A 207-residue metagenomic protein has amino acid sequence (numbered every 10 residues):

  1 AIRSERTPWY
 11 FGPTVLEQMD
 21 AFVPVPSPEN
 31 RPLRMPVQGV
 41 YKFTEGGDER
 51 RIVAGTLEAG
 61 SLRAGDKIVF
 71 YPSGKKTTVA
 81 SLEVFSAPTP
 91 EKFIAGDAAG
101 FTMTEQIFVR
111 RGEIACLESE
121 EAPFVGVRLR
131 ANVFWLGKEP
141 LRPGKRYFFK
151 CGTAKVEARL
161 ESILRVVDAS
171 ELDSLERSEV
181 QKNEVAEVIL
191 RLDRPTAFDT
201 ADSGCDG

Functional and structural regions predicted by a protein language model:
A1-Y41: Canonical P-loop GTPase G-domain recognition
T44-G207: C-terminal effector/interaction modules appended to NTPase cores
